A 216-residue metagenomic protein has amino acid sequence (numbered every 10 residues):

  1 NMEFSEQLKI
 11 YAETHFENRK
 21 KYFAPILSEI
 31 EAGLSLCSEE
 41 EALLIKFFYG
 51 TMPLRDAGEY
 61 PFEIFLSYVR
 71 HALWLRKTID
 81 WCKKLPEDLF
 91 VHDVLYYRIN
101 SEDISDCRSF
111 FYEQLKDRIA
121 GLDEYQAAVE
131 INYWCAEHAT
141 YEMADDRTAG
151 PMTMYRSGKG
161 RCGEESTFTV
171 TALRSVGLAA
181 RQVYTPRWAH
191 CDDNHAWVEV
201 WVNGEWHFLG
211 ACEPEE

Functional and structural regions predicted by a protein language model:
N1-A128, E137, S175, V202-F208 (+1 more regions): N-terminal accessory/pre-domain segments preceding catalytic cores
D117-R118, A127-Y133, M143-M152, G160-E216: Hydrophobic/aromatic-rich core segments of domains that either
H138-E142: A short secondary-structure junction motif
